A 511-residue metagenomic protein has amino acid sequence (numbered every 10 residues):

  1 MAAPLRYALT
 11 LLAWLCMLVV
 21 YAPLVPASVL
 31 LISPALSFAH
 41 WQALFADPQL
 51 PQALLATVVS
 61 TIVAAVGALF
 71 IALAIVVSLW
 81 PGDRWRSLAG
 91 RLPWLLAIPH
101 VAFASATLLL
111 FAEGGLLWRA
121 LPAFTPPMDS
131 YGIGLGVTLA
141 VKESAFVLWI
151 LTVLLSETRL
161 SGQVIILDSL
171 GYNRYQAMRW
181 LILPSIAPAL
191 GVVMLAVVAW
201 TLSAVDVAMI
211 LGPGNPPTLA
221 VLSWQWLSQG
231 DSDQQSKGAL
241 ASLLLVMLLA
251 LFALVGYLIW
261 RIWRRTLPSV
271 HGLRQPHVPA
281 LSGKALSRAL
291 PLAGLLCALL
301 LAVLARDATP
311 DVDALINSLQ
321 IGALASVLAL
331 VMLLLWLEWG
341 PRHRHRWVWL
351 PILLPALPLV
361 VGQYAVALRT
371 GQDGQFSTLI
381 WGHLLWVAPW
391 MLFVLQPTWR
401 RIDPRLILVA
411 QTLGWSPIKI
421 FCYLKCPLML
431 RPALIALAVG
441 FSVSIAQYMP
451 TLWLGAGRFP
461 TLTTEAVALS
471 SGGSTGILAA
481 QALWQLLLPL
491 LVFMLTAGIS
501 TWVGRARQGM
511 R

Functional and structural regions predicted by a protein language model:
A2-A35, F45-S156, S185, A189-D206 (+7 more regions): Membrane-water interface segments at the C-terminal ends of transmembrane alpha-helices in multi-pass inner-membrane
A39, A43-A46, A89, P122 (+10 more regions): Short amphipathic alpha-helical coupling elements at transmembrane boundaries
R86, I166-L167, Q235-G238, L408-A410 (+1 more regions): Loop-to-transmembrane helix entry/capping segments in MFS-fold secondary transporters and related SLC/MFSD carriers
S156-S161, I165-I186, L408-M429: Short helix-to-coil transition segments within interhelical loops that connect adjacent transmembrane helices
D206-D233, A446-G476: Glycine-rich helix-loop "coupling/hinge" segments at transmembrane-helix boundaries in multipass transporters
W226-L243, M247: Helix-loop-helix hairpin linking two adjacent transmembrane segments in secondary transporters
I259-A289: Flexible interhelical linker loops that connect adjacent transmembrane helices in multi-pass membrane transporters
R264-P276, G457, S500-R511: Short cytosolic juxtamembrane segments of multi-pass membrane proteins
